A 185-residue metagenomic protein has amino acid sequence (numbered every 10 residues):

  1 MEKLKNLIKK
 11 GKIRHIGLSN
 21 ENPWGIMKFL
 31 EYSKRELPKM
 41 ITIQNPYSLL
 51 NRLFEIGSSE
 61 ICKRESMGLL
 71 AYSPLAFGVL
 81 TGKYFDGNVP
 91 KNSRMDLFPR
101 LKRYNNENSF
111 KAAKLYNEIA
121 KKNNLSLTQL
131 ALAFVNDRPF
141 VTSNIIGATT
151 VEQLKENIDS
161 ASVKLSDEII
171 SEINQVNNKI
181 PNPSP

Functional and structural regions predicted by a protein language model:
M1-Q175: Beta/alpha (TIM)-barrel catalytic core signal, keyed to glycine-rich beta->alpha loops juxtaposed to Asp/Glu that bind
P183: Substrate/cofactor-recognition hotspot
